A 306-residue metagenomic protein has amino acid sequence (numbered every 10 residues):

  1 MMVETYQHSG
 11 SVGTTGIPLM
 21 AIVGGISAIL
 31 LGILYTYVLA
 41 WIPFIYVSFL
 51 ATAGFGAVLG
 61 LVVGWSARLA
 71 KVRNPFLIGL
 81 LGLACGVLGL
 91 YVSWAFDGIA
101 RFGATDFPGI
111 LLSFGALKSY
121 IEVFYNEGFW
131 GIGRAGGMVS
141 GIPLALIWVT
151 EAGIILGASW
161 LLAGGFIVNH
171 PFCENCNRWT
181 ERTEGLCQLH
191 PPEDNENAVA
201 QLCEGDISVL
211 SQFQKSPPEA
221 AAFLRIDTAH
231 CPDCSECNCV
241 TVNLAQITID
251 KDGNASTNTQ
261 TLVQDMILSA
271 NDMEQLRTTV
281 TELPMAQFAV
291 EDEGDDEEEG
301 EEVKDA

Functional and structural regions predicted by a protein language model:
M1-T150, I154-E174, R178-T180, P217: Juxtamembrane/disordered regions of integral membrane proteins
G153-G157, L161-D292: Cys/His-clustered metal-coordination modules, chiefly Zn-binding fingers
G294-A306: Long, low-complexity, intrinsically disordered segments
